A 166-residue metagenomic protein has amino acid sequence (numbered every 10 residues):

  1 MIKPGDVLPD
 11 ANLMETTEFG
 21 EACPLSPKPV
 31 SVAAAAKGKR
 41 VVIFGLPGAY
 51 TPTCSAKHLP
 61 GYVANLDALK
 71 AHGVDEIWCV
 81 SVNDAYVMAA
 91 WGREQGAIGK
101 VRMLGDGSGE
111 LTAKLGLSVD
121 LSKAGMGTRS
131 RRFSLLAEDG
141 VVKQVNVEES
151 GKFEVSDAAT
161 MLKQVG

Functional and structural regions predicted by a protein language model:
M1-G166: Chalcogenol-based redox active-site neighborhoods
